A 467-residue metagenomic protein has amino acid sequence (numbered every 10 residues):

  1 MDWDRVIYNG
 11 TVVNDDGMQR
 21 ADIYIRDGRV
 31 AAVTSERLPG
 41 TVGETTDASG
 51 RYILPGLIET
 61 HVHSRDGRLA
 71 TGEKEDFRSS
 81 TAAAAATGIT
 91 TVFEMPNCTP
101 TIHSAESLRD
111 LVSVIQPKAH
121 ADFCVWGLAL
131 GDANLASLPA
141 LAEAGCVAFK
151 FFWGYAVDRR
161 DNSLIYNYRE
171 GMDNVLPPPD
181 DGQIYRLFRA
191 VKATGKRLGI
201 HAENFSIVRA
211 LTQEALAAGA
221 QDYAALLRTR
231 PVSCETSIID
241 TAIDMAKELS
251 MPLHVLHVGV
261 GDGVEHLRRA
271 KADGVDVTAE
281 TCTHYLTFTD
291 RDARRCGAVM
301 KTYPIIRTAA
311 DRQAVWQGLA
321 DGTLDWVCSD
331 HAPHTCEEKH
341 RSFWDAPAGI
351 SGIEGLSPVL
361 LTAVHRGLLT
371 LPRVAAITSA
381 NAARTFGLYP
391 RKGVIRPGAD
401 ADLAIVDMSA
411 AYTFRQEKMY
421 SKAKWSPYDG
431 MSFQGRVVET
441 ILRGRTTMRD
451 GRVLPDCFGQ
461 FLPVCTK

Functional and structural regions predicted by a protein language model:
M1-G56, V464: Histidine-rich, glycine-flanked metal-binding segment
G10, G28, G50, H61 (+14 more regions): Divalent metal-coordination and catalytic microenvironments
G10, S342-D345, P397-P463: C-terminal cap of metal-dependent C-N hydrolases
S49-K118: Metal-associated gating/positioning segment near the N- to mid-region
F93-E94, C124-G127, P252-H257: Short catalytic-loop micro-motif centered on adjacent basic/acidic residues
S113-A129: A glycine-rich helix N-cap at a beta->alpha junction
A133-F151, Y155-V327: Histidine/acidic residue-rich metal-binding segments in metalloenzymes
Q221-S250, V299, Q317-V327, A332-S409: His/Asp/Glu-enriched, well-ordered alpha-helical/loop segment that forms or immediately abuts the divalent-metal
